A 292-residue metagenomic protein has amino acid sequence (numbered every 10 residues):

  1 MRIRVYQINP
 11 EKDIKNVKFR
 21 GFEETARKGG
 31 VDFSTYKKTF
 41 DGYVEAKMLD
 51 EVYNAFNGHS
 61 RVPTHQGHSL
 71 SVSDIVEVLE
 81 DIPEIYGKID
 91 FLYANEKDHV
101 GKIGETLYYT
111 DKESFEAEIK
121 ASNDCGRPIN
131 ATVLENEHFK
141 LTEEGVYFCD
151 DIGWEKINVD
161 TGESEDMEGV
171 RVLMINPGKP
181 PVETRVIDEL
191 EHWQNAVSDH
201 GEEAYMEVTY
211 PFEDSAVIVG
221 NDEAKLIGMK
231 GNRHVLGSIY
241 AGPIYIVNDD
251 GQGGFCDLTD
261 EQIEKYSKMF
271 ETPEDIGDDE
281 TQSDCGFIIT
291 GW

Functional and structural regions predicted by a protein language model:
M1-R4, G145, M167-L173: Short structural boundary motif marking the start of a folded domain
M1-Y43: N-terminal disorder-to-order initiation segments that are Gly/Lys/Arg-biased and fold into the first beta/loop/alpha
Y6-I8, P63-H65, E202: Extended interaction regions within the primary functional domain
Q7-D13, V78-P83, A94-E96, Y108-F115 (+5 more regions): Short, flexible beta-strand-to-coil junctions
G30-E137: Short, conserved turn/kink motifs that form compact alpha/beta structural patches or helix kinks used as
V72-E80, I89, V100-L107, P128-T161 (+1 more regions): Short, compact, well-ordered microdomains
I89, E165-W292: Short beta-rich binding modules
